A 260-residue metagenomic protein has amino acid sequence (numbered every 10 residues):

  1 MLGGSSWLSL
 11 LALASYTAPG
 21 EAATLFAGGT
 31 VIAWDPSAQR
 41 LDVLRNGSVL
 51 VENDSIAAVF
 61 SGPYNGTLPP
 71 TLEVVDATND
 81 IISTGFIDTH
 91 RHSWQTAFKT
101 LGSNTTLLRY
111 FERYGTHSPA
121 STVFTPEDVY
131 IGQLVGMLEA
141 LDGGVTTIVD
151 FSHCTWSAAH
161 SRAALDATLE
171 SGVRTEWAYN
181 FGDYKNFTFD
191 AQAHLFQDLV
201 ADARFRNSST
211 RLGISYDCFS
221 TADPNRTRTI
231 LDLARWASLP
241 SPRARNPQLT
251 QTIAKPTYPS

Functional and structural regions predicted by a protein language model:
W7-P69, D80: N-terminal metal-binding scaffold of metallo-dependent hydrolase/deaminase domains
T24-G28, G66-R109, R113, L141-D142: Replace "His-x-His-based motif
G29, V49, D54, N79 (+5 more regions): Divalent metal-coordination and catalytic microenvironments
S93-S118, L134-V149, A159-D183, A234 (+1 more regions): Catalytic pocket of metal/acid-base enzymes, prominently hydrolases
A97-V129, N186, P247-S260: Active-site gating loops and adjacent loop-to-helix segments of metal-dependent hydrolytic enzymes
F124, T147-W156: A short, small-residue-rich loop immediately preceding and capping a beta-strand
T125-M137, A191-F196: Short, acidic/polar
A159-S260: Metal-coordinating catalytic core of metallo-dependent amide/deamination hydrolases
